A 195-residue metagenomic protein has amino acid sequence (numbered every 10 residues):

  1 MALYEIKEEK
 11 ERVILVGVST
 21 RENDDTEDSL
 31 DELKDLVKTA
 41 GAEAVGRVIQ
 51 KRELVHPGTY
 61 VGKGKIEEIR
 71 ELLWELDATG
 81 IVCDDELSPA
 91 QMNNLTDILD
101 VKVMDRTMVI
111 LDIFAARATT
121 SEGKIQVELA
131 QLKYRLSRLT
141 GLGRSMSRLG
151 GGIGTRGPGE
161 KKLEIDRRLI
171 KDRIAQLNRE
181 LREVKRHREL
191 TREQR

Functional and structural regions predicted by a protein language model:
M1-R106, I110-D112: N-terminal accessory targeting/assembly segments
E5-V13, L142, S147-R195: Conserved G1/Walker A P-loop phosphate-binding module
V16-T20, R52-G58, L111-A118, G152-R168: Short hinge/gating elements
I81, L132, I170: Conserved hydrophobic/aromatic pocket- or pore-lining residues that grip, position, or stack substrates in active sites
M108-L129: Short alpha-helix plus adjacent loop in nuclease-associated cores
M108-V109, S137, L169, Q176: Short acidic/polar capping segments at secondary-structure boundaries
L129, K133-M146: A charged, well-structured terminal subsegment
